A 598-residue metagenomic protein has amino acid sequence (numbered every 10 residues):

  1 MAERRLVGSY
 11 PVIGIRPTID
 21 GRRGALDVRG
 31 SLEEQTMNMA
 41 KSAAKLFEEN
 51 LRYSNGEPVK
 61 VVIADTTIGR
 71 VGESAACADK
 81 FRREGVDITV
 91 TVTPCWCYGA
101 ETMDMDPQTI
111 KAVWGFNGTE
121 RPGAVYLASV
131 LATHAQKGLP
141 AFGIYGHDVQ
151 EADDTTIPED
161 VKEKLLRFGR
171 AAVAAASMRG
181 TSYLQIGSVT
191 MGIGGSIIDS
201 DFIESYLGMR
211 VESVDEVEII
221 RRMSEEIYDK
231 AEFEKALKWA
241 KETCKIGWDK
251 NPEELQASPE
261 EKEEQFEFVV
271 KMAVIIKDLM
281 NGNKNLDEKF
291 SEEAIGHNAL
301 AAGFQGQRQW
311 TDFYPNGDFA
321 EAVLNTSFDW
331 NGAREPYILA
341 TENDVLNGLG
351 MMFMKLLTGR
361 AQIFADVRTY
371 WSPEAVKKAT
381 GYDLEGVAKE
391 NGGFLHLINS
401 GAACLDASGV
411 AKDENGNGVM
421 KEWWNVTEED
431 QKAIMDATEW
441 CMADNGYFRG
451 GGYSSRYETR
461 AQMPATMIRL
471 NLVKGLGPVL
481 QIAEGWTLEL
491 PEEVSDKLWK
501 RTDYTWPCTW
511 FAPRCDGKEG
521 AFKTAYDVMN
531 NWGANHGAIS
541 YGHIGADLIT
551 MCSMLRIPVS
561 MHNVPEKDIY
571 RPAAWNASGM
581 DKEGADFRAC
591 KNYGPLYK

Functional and structural regions predicted by a protein language model:
M1, P158-G169, Q185, K271-V274 (+1 more regions): Short linear interaction motifs
E3, G8-S9, I13, I19 (+8 more regions): Anaerobic metallocofactor- and corrinoid-dependent redox/one-carbon enzyme cores, especially those from methanogenesis
P11-I13, G24, S54-V62, G115-Q265: Cap/lid and interdomain-hinge subdomains that line or gate substrate/regulatory clefts in soluble alpha/beta enzymes
P17-R23, T67-G72, T91-T102, F116-Y126 (+5 more regions): Gly/Ser/Thr-rich loops at beta-strand to alpha-helix junctions that form or flank small-molecule/cofactor-binding
G21-S42, M191-S196: Glycine- and acidic-residue-enriched helix-capping/strand-helix junction motifs
L32-A40, N50-S129: Trp/Phe/Arg-rich N-terminal binding region typifying the photolyase-homology
D87-V90, S182, L300-A301: Structural motif
V92-C95, M103-L127, A135-D148, L324-T341: Short, acidic/small-residue loops that bind anionic groups at enzyme active sites
